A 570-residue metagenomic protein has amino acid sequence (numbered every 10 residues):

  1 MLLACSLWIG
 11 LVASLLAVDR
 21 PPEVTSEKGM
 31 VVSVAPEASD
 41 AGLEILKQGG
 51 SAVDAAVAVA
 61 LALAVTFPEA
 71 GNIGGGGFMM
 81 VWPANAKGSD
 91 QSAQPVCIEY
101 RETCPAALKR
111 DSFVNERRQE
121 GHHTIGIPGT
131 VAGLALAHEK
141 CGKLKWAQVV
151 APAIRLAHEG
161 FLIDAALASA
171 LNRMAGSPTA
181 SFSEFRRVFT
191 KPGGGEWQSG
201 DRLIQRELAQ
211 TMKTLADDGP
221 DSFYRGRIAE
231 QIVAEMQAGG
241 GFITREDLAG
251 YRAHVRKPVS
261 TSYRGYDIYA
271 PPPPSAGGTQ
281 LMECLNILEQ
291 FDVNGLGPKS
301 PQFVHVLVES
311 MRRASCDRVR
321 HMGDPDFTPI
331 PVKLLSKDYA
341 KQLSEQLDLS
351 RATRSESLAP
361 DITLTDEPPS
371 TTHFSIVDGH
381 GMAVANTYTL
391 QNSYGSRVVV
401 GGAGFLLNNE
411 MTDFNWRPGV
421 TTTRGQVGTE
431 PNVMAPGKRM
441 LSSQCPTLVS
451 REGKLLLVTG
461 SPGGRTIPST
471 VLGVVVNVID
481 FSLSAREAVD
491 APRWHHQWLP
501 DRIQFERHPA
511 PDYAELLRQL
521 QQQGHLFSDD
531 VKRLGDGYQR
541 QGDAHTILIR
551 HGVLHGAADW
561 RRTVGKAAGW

Functional and structural regions predicted by a protein language model:
L2-S14: Bacterial N-terminal signal peptides
V18-D40, E44, A52-D218, F223-R225 (+6 more regions): Noncatalytic scaffold domains of N-terminal-nucleophile
V53-A60, A147-H158, E230-V233, P298-S315 (+2 more regions): Short, well-structured alpha-helical segments that form the helix of a local strand-helix-strand
V65-G88, Q94-C97, F242-T244, A383-R451 (+2 more regions): Active-site rim segments in enzyme catalytic domains, especially the processed small/beta chain of N-terminal
V255, P368-T371, S393, S442-Q444: Short, small/polar residue-rich loop motifs at catalytic or cofactor-binding pockets
Q290-L390, V399-A403, E410-M411, P418-G419 (+2 more regions): Internal maturation/activation junctions in enzymes
K438, V471, D480-Y538: Extended C-terminal subregions enriched in glycine
